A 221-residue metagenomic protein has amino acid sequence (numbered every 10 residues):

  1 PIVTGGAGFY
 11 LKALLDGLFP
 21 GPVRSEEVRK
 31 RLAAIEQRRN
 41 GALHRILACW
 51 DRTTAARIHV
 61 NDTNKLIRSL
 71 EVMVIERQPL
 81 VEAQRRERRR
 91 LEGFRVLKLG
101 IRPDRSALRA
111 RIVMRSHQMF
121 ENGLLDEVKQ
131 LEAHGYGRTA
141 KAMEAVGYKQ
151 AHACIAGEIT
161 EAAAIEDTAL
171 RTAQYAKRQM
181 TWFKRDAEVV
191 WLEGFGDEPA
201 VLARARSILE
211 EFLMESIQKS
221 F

Functional and structural regions predicted by a protein language model:
P1-F221: Phosphate/pyrophosphate-binding catalytic cores of soluble transferases and nucleic-acid-acting enzymes
